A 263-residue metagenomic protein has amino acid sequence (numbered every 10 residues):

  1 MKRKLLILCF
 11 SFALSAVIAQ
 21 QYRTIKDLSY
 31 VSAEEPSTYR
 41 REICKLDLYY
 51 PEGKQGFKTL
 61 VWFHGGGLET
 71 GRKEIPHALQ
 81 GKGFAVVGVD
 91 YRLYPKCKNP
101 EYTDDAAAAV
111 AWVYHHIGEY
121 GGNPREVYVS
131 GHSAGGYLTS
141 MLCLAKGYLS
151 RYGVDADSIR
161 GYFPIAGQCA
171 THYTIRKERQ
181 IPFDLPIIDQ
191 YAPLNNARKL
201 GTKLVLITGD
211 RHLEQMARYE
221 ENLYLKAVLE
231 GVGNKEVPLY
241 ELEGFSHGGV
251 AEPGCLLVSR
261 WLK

Functional and structural regions predicted by a protein language model:
M1-Y22: Bacterial Sec-dependent N-terminal signal peptides
Q20-K54: N-terminal cap/lid segment of alpha/beta-hydrolase-fold proteins
L28, Y114-E178, D189, P193: Primarily recognizes the serine-hydrolase "nucleophile elbow" in alpha/beta-hydrolase and SGNH/GDSL folds
G56-G66: Short beta-strand element of the alpha/beta-hydrolase
R72-V89: Short amphipathic alpha-helix adjacent to the substrate-entry channel of hydrolases
C97-G118: Alpha/beta-hydrolase active-site loop
G153-R176, F183-L223, G231: The feature captures the conserved acid-bearing segment of alpha/beta-hydrolase catalytic domains
L223, E230-K263: C-terminal catalytic histidine-bearing segment of alpha/beta-hydrolase fold enzymes
